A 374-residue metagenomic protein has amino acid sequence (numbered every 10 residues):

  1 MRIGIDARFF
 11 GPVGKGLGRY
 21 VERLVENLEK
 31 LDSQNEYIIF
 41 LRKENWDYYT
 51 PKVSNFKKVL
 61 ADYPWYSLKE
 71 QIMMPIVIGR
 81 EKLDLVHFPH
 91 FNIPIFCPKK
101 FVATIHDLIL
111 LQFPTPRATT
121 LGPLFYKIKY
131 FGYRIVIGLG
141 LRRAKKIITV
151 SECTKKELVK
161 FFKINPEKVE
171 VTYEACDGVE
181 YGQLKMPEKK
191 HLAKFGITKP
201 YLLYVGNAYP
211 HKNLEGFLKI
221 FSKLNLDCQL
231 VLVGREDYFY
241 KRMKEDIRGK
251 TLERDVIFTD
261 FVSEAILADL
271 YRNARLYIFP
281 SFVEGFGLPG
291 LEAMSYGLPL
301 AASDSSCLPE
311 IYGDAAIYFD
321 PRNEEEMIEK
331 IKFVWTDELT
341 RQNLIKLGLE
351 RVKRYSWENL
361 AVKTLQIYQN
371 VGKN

Functional and structural regions predicted by a protein language model:
M1-N374: Carbohydrate transferase catalytic cores enriched for Leloir-type hexosyltransferases
